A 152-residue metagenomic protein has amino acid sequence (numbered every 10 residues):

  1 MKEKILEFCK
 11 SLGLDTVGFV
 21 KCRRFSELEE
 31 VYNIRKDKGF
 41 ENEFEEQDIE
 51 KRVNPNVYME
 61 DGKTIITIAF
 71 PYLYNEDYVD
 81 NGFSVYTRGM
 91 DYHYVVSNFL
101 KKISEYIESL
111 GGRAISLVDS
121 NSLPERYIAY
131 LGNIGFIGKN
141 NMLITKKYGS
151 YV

Functional and structural regions predicted by a protein language model:
M1-V152: Auxiliary alpha/beta "docking" domains used to position bulky ligands
